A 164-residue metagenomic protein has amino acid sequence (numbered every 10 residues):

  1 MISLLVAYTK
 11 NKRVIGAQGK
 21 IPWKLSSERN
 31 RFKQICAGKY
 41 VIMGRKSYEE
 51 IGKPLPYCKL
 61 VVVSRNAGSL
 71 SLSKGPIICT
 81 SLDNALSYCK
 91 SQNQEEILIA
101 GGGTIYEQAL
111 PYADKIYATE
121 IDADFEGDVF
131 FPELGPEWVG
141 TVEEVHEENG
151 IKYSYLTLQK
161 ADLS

Functional and structural regions predicted by a protein language model:
S3-Y40, R45-S164: Flexible, gly/pro- and Lys/Arg-enriched active-site loops
